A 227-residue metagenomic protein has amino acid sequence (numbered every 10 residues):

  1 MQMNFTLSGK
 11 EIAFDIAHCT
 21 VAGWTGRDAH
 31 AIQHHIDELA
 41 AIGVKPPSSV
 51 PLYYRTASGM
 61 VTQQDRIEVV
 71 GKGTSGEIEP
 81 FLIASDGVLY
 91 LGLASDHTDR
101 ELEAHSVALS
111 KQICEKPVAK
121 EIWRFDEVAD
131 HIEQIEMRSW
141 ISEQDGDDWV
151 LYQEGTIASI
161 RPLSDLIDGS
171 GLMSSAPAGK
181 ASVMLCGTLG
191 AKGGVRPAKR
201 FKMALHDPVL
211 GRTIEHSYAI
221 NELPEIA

Functional and structural regions predicted by a protein language model:
M1-G179, G190-A227: Catalytic-core "active-site belt" of small-molecule-metabolizing enzymes, emphasizing His/Asp/Glu-rich regions
K180-M184: Loop/turn positions that initiate beta-strands
L185-L189: Glycine-rich anion-binding loop/nest that anchors nucleotide
